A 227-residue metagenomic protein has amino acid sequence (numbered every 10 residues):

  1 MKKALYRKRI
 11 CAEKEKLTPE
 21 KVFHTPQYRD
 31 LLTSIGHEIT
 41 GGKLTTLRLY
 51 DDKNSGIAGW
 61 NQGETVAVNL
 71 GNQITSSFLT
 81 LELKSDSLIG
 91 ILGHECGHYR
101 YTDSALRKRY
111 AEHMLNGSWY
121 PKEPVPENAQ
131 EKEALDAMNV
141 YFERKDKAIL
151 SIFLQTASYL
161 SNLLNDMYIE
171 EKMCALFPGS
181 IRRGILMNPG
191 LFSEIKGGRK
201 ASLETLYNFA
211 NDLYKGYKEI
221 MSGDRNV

Functional and structural regions predicted by a protein language model:
M1-G198: Basic/hydrophobic alpha-helical interface regions
P178-V227: Pan-zinc metallopeptidase signature
